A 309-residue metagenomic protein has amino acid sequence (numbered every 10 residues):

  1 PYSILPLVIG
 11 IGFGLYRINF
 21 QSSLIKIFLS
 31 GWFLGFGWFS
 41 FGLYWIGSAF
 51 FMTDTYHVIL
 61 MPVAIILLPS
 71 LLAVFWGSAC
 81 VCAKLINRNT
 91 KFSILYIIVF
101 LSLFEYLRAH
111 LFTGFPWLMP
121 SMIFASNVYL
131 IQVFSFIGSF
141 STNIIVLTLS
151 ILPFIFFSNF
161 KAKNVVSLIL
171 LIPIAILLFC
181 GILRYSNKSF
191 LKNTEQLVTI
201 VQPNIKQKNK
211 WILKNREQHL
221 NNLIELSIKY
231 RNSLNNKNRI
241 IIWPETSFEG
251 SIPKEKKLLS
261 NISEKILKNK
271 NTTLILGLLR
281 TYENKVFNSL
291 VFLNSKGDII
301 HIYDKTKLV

Functional and structural regions predicted by a protein language model:
P1-N187: Membrane-embedded alpha-helical bundles of multi-pass enzymes that act on lipidic or dolichyl-linked glycan substrates
I182-V309: Soluble catalytic regions of membrane-associated enzymes that act on cell-envelope and secretory-pathway components
